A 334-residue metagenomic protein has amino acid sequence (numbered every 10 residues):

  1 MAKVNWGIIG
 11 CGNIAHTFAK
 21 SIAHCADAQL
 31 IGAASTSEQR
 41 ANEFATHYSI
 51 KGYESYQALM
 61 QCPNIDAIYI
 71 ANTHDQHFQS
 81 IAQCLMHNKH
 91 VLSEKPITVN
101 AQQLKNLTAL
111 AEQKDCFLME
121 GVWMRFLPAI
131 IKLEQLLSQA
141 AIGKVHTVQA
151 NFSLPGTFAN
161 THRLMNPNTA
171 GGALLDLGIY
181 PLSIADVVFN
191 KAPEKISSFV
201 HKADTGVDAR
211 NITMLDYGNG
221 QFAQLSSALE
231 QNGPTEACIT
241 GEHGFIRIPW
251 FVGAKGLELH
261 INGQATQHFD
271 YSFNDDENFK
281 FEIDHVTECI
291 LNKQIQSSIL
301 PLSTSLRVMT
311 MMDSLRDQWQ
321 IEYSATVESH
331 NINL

Functional and structural regions predicted by a protein language model:
M1-Y48: N-terminal Rossmann-like dinucleotide-binding module
Y48-A109: Beta-loop-alpha module in the N-terminal Rossmann-like domain of NAD(P)-dependent dehydrogenases, especially those
E54, S93, L118-E120, I248: Hydrophobic residues in well-ordered beta-strands that form the structural core
A67-I70, G218, H285-L334: C-terminal helix-rich "cap/oligomerization" subdomain common to oxidoreductases
N106-W123, K144-T147: Rossmann-fold dehydrogenase core element
M124-I196: Predominantly a Rossmann-like dinucleotide-binding segment in NAD(P)-dependent oxidoreductases
S183-K255, V286-C289, S329-L334: Contiguous beta-strand/loop segments that form the cofactor/metal-binding neighborhood of enzyme cores
Y271-D284, L300: Active-site loop of classical SDR/Rossmann-like NAD(P)-dependent oxidoreductases, centered on the catalytic Tyr-X3-Lys
